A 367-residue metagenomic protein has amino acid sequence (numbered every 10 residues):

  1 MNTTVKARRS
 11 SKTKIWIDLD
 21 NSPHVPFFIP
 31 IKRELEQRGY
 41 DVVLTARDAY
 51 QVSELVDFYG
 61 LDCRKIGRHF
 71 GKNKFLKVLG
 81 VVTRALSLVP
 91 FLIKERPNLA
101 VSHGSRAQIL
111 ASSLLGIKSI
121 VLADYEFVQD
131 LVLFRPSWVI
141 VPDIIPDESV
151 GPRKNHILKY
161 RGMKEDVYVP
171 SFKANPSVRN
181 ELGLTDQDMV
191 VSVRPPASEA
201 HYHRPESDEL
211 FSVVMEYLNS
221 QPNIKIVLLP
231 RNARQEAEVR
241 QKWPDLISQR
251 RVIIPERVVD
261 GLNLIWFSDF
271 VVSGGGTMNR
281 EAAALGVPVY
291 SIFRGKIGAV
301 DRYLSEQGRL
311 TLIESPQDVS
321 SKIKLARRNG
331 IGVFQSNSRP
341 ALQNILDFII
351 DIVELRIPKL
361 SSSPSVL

Functional and structural regions predicted by a protein language model:
S11, R328-L367: C-terminal amphipathic helix plus adjacent low-complexity, charged tail appended to glycosyltransferase catalytic
I17-I29, A200-Y202: A short, glycine/small-residue-rich beta-strand->loop->alpha-helix junction that serves as a flexible
L19, E36-G80: Conserved nucleotide-sugar phosphate-binding/catalytic loop shared by glycosyltransferases and other
Y59-K72, M215-P255: Catalytic donor nucleotide-activated moiety binding site of glycosyltransferases and closely related
R84-L88, A233-G274: Donor nucleotide-activated moiety binding/catalytic core segment of transferases that use nucleotide-activated donors
L99-A111, V121-A123, N263-V300: A donor-sugar binding/catalytic signature common to diverse glycosyltransferases and related nucleotide-sugar
I140-S207: A nucleotide-sugar donor-handling region in carbohydrate enzymes
A284-G330: Catalytic binding pocket for nucleotide-activated donors in carbohydrate/polymer assembly enzymes
